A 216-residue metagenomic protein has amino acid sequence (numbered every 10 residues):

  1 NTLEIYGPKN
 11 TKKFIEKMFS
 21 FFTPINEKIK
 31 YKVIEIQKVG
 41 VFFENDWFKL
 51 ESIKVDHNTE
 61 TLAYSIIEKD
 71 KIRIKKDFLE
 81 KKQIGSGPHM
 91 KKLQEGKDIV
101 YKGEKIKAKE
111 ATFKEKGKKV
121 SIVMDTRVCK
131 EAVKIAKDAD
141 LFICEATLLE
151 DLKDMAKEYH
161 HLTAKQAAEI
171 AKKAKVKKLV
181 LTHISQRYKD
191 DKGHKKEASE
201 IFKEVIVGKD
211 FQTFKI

Functional and structural regions predicted by a protein language model:
N1, N26-K32, N45-D46, G117-K118 (+1 more regions): A short helix-to-beta-strand connector/capping loop
N1-I34: Active-site HxH/HxHxD metal-binding segment of metal-dependent hydrolases
Y6, K32-Q37, E51-I53, I206-G208: General small-molecule cofactor/ligand-binding pocket signal
K32-I34, V39-F42, E95-G103, F211: Glycine-centered loop/turn motifs
G40, C129-I216: Binuclear metal-ion centers of metallo-dependent hydrolases, dominated by the metallo-beta-lactamase
F48-I122, T126-I135, L141-I143: Active-site-proximal loop/helix segment associated with metal-binding centers of metalloenzymes
